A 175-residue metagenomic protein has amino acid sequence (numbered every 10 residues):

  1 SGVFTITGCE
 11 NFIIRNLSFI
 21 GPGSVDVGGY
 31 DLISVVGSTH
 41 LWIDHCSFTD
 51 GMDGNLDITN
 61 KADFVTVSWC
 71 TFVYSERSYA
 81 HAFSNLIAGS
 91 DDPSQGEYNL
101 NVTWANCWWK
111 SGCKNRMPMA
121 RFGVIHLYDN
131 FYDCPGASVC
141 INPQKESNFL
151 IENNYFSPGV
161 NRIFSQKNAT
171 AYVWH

Functional and structural regions predicted by a protein language model:
G2-T103: Right-handed parallel beta-helix
E10, T39, M52, K114 (+3 more regions): A generic "binding-loop/recognition-motif" signal
S18, S47, T71, N106-K110 (+2 more regions): A structural signal for beta-strand register positions
Y30-L32, C107, M117, R162: Generic hydrophobic/packing signal
W42, N55-D57, R116-M119, V139-N142: Short catalytic-loop micro-motif centered on adjacent basic/acidic residues
H81-G136: Aromatic-anchored, glycine/proline-accented short structural segments that stabilize local strand-turns or short
M119-H175: Extracellular beta-rich repeat passengers
